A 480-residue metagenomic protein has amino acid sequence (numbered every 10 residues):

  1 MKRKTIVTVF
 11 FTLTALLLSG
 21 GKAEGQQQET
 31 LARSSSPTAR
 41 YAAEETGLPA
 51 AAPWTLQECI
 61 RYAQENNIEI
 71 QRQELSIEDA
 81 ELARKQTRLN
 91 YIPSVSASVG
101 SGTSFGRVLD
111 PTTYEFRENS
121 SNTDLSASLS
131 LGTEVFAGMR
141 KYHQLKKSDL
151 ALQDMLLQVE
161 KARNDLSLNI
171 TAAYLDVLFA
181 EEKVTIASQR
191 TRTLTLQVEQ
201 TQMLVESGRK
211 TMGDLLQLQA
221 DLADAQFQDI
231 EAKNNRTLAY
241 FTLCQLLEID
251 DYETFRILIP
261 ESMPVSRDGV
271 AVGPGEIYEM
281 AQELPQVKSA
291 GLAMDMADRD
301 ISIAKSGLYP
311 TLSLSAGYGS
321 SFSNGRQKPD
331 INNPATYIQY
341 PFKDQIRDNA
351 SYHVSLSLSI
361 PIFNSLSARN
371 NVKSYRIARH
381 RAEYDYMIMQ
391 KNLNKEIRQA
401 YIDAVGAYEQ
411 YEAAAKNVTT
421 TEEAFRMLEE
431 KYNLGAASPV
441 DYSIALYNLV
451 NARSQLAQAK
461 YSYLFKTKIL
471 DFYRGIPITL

Functional and structural regions predicted by a protein language model:
M1-F10: Bacterial N-terminal signal peptides that target proteins for export
V9-L17: Bacterial N-terminal signal peptides
L16-E24: C-terminal segment of classical bacterial N-terminal signal peptides
A23-S96, G100, G106, D251 (+3 more regions): Bacterial Sec-pathway N-terminal export signals of envelope proteins
Y41-A51, S98-T133, E261-G269, S302 (+2 more regions): Small/polar, glycine/serine/threonine/aspartate-rich low-complexity segments that form flexible
W54, E58, V159, D165-A281 (+4 more regions): Periplasmic alpha-helical coiled-coil/stalk elements that build and connect Gram-negative outer-membrane
Q71-L75, R88, V135-R163, G213 (+4 more regions): Sec/SRP-type N-terminal targeting helices
F227-I249, V418-I476: Short segments within alpha-helical structural elements
